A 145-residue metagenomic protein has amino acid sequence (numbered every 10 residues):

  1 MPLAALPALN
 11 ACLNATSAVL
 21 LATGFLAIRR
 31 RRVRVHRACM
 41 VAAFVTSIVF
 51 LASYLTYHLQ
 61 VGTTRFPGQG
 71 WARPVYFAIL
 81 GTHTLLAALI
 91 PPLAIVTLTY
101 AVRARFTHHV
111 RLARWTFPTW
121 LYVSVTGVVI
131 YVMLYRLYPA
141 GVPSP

Functional and structural regions predicted by a protein language model:
M1-P145: Alpha-helical membrane insertion/targeting regions
